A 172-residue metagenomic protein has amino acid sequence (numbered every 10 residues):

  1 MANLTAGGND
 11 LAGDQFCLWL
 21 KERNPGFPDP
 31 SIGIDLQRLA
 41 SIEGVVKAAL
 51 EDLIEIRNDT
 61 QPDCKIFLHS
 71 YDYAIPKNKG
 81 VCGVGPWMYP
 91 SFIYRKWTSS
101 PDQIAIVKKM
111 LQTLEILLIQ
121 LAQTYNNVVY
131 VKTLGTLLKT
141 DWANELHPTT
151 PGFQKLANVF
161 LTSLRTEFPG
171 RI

Functional and structural regions predicted by a protein language model:
M1-S41, Y73-P76, V81: Oxyanion-hole/transition-state-stabilizing segment in secreted/luminal serine hydrolases and related acyltransferases
M1-T5, F67-L68, V129-K132: Structural recognition of the beta-strand scaffold that forms the well-ordered cores of secreted hydrolase catalytic
N3-G7, D14-K21, R95-S100, I106-V107 (+3 more regions): Cell-envelope and extracellular/periplasmic
P25-K47, L53, P101-V107: Surface-exposed cleft-lining segments at the edges of enzyme active sites
I42-S91: Hydrophobic, aromatic-enriched interface-forming segments
V45-K65, K109-V131: A structural motif corresponding to the C-terminal end of an alpha-helix and its immediate exit/capping segment
P76-V129: Substrate-gating cap/lid alpha-helix
D141-I172: Histidine-centered active-site loop/cap adjacent to the catalytic His in serine esterases/O-acetyl transfer systems
